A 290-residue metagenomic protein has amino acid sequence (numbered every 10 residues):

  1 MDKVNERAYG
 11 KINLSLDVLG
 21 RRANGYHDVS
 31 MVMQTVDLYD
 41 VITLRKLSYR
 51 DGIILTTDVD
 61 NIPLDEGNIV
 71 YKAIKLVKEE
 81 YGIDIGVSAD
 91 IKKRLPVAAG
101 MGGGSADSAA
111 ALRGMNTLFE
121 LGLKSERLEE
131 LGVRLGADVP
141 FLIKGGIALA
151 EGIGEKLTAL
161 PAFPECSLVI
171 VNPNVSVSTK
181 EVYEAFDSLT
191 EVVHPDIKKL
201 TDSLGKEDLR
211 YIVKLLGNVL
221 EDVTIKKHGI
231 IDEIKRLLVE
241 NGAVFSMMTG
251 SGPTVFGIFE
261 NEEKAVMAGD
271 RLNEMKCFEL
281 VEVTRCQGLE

Functional and structural regions predicted by a protein language model:
M1-A99, T117, L121-E126, I153 (+2 more regions): ATP-binding N-lobe of GHMP and related small-molecule kinases
L14, I42-L44, V70, G104 (+5 more regions): Residue-level signal for inorganic ion chemistry
Q34-T35, V133-R134, P140-I143, L160-P164 (+1 more regions): Solvent-exposed alpha-helices and their adjacent loops that cap or buttress functional pockets in soluble metabolic
Y49-P63, A111, K206-L216: Short, basic/glycine-rich phosphate-binding loops at helix/coil junctions that contact nucleotide phosphates
G86, S108, L112-L149: Contiguous, small/hydrophobic- and glycine-enriched helical/loop subdomains that border and often "cap" functional
D90-F119, A137, V244-F259: Glycine/serine-rich anion-binding loops at beta->alpha junctions that coordinate negatively charged ligand groups
K144, L149-F245, E260-V266, D270-N273 (+2 more regions): Conserved, helical-rich catalytic subdomain that frames metal- and/or nucleotide-binding sites in enzyme alpha/beta
